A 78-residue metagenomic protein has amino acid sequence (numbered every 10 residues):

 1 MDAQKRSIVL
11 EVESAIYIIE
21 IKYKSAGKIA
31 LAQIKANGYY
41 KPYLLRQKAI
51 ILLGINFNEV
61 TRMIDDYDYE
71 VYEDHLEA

Functional and structural regions predicted by a protein language model:
M1-K5: Surface segments flanking catalytic/ligand-binding clefts of nucleic-acid enzymes
S7-I8, K41-Y43: Short, flexible, glycine/charge-rich loop motifs used to bind or transfer phosphoryl groups or to couple energy/partner
I8-L10, S14-Y23, N37: Conserved catalytic cores of phosphodiester-cleaving nucleases, focusing on short active-site segments
A15-Y17, A26, L44, R62: Generic "edge-of-domain/loop-turn" microfeature
Y23-Y40: Mg2+/Mn2+-dependent nuclease catalytic core
P42, R46-A78: Domain-level recognition of nuclease-like catalytic cores that cleave nucleotide substrates
